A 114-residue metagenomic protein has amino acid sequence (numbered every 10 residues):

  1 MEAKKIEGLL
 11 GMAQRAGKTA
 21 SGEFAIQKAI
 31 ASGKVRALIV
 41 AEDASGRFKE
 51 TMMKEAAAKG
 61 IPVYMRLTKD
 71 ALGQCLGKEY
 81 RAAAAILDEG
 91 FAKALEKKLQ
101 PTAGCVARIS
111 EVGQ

Functional and structural regions predicted by a protein language model:
M1-K4, S110-Q114: Short, low-complexity, intrinsically disordered N-terminal peptides in bacterial proteins
E2-V40: N-terminal first-folded block
G8, F24, K28-S32, E50-K54 (+3 more regions): Solvent-exposed alpha-helical segments within well-ordered globular domains of core cellular machineries
F24, D43-A44, L67-A71, E89: Short, ordered loop/turn segments at secondary-structure junctions
A31, V35-M53, I61-P62: N-terminal positively charged helical leader segments and presequences
V40-A41, Y64, A83, L87: Small/polar loops that bind or transfer phosphate-bearing groups
M53-R81: Mid-chain, well-packed structural core segment of small domains
G73-G113: C-terminal structural segments of small proteins and small subunits
